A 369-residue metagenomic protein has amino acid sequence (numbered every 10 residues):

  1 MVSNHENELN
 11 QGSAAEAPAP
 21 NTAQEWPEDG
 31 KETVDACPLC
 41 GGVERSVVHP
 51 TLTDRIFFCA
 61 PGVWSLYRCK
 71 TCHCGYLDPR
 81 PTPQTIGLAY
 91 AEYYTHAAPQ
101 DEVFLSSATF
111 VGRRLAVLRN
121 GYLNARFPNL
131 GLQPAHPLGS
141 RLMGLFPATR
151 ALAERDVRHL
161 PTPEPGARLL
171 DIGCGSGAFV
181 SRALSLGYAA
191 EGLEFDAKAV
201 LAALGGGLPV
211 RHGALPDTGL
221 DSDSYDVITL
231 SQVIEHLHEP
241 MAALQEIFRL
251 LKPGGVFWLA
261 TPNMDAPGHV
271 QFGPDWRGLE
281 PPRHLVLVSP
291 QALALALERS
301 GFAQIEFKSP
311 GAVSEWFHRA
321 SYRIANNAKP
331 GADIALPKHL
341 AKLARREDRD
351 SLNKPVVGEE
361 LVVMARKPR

Functional and structural regions predicted by a protein language model:
V2-E8, G12, P20-L39, V47 (+2 more regions): A C-terminal cap/extension of S-adenosyl-L-methionine-dependent methyltransferases that defines the acceptor-substrate
S3, G12, N21-P38, R45 (+5 more regions): Conserved SAM-binding loop
G12-V117: N-terminal juxtadomain amphipathic helix that follows a signal peptide/anchor or precedes a small N-terminal auxiliary
F57-F58, P161, V200-L201, R277 (+1 more regions): Short secondary-structure boundary/capping segments
H73-L186: Extended interfacial segments that mediate partner engagement and assembly in macromolecular machines
R80, A98-D101, D265, F272 (+1 more regions): Short amphipathic alpha-helical interaction/hinge segments
F272-P281, A320-A328: Short glycine/proline- and charge-enriched loop/turn segments that cap or connect secondary-structure elements
